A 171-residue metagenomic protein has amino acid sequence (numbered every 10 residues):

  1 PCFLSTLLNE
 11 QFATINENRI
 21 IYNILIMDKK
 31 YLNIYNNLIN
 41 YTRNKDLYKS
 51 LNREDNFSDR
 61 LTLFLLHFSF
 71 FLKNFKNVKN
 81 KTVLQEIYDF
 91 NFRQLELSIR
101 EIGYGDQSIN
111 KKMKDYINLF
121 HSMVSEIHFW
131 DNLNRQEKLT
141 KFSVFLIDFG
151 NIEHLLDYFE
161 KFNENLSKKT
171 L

Functional and structural regions predicted by a protein language model:
L7-F12: Residue-level detector of structural "landmarks"
I15: Alpha-helical and His/Cys-centered functional microenvironments
N18, Y22-N23: Intrinsic-disorder-associated, low-complexity terminal segments enriched in Asp/Asn/His/Tyr and depleted of Lys/Arg
I24-L171: Surface/interface-facing alpha-helical segments and adjacent flexible terminal/loop regions used for partner/assembly
